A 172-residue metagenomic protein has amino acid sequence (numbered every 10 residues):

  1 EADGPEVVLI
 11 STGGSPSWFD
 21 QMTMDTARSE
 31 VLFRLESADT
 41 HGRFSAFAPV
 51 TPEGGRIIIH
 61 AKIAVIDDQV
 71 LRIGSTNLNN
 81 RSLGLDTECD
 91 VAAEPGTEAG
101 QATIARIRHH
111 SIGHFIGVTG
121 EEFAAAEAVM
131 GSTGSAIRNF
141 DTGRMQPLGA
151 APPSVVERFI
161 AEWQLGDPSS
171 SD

Functional and structural regions predicted by a protein language model:
E1-D172: PLD/PLD-like phosphodiesterase catalytic module centered on the HKD motif
